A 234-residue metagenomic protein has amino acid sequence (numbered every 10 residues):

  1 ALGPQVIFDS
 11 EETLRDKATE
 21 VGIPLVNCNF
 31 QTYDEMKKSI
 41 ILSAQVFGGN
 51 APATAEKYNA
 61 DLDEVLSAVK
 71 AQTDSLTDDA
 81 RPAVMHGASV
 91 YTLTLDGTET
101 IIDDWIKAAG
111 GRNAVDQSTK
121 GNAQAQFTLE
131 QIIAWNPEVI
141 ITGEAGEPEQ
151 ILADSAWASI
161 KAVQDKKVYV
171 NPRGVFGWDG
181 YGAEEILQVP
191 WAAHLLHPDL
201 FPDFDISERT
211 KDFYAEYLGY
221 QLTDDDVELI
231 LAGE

Functional and structural regions predicted by a protein language model:
A1-V46, A123-Q164, I230-A232: Acidic/His-rich segments in extracytoplasmic proteins that coordinate ligands and/or metal ions
L14-T94, V115-D116, P172-G233: Extracytoplasmic substrate-binding proteins
I41, A60, T100-K107, L129-I133: Internal, well-ordered alpha-helical scaffold/interface segments that support domain packing or protein-protein contacts
G87-V90, S118-K120, P137-E138, E144-E147 (+1 more regions): Histidine- and/or cysteine-centered catalytic micro-motif in compact active-site loops
L95-A123: Alpha-helical, coiled-coil/dimerization segments enriched in small aliphatic residues
L95-D96, A108-G110, Q126-W135, A192: A residue-level marker of the well-folded mature domains of exported/periplasmic proteins
V139, A145-P190, H194: Active-site/pore-lining binding-face segments in mid-to-C-terminal subdomains
